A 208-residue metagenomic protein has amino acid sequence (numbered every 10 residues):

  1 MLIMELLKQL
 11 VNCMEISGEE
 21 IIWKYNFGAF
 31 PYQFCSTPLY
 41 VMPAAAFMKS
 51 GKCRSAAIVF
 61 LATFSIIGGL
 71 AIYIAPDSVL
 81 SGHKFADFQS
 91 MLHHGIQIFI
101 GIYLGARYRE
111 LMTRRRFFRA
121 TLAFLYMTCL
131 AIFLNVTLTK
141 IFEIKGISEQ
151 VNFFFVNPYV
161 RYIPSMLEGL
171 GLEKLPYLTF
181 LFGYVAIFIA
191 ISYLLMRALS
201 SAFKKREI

Functional and structural regions predicted by a protein language model:
M1-L10, F64-P76, L125-N135: Aromatic-anchored segments of alpha-helical transmembrane domains
L6-E20, Y73-G82, L199: Juxtamembrane "helix-exit" motif on the non-cytosolic side of transmembrane helices
G18-Y25, S50-R54, P76-Q89: Membrane-interface helix caps and helix-loop-helix hairpins in membrane proteins
W23-S36, I58-T63: Structural signature of hydrophobic alpha-helical transmembrane segments
P31-V41, I74, M91-F99: Membrane-embedded alpha-helical segments of multi-pass membrane proteins, especially the transmembrane helices
V41-A45, I96-R115: Alpha-helical transmembrane segments in multipass membrane proteins, preferentially the mid-helix core
L111-M112, L194-I208: Membrane-interface capping segments at transmembrane-helix boundaries
F118-Y126, L138-Y193: Membrane-interface transmembrane-helix boundary segments in multi-pass integral membrane proteins
